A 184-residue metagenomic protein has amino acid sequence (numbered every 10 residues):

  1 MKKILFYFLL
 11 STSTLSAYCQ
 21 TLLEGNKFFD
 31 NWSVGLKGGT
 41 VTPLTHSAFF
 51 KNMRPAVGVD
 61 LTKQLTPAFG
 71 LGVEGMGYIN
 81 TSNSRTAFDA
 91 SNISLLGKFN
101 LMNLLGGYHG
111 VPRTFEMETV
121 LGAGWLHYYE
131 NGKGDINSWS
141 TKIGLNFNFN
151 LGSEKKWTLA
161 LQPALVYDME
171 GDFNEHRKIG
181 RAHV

Functional and structural regions predicted by a protein language model:
C19-T62: Short glycine/proline- and aromatic-enriched beta-strand/turn motifs that initiate or cap beta-hairpins
Q20-N31, A68, N103-M117, L151-W157: Short loop/turn motifs that connect adjacent beta-strands in outer-membrane beta-barrel proteins
D30, K51-V57, D89-I93, R113-F115 (+2 more regions): Residues that define the transmembrane beta-barrel architecture of outer-membrane proteins
W32-L36, P67, L71-V73, L95 (+3 more regions): Transmembrane beta-strands of outer-membrane beta-barrel proteins
L36-T40, V59-K63, L95-L101, L121-W125 (+3 more regions): Residues on the lipid-exposed face of transmembrane beta-strands in outer-membrane beta-barrel proteins
G38-L44, G75-T81, L101-N103, A123-Y129 (+1 more regions): Transmembrane beta-strands of outer-membrane beta-barrel pores
F49-L101: Glycine- and aromatic-enriched membrane insertion/assembly motifs of diderm outer-membrane and organelle channel
G72, T81-A90, G152-R181: Predominantly the C-terminal beta-signal and adjacent terminal strand-loop region of outer-membrane beta-barrel
